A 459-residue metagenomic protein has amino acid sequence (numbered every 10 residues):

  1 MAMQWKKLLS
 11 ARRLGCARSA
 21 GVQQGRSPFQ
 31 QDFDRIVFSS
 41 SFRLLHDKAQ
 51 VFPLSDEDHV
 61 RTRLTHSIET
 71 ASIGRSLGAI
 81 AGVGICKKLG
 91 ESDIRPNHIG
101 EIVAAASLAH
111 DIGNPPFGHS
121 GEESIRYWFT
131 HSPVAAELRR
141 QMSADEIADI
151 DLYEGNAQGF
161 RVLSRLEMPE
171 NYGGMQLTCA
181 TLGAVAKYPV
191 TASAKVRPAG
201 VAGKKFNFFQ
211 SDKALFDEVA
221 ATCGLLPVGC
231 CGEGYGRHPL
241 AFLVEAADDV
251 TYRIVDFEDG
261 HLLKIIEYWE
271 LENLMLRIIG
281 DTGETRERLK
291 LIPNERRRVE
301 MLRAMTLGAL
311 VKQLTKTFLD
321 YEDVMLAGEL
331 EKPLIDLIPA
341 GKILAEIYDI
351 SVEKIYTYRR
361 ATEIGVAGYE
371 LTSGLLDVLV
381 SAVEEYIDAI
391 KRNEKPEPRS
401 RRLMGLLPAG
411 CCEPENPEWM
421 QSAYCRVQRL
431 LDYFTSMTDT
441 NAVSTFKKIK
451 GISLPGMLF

Functional and structural regions predicted by a protein language model:
M1-G25, V37-K48, E57, I68 (+4 more regions): Sequence-structural signature of the catalytic-core scaffold of metal-dependent phosphohydrolases that act on
Q30-R43, D336-I343: Acidic, low-complexity proline/glycine-rich segments
F42-H46, V134, M168-Y172, T191-K195 (+9 more regions): Intrinsically disordered or highly flexible coil/loop and linker segments, enriched in small and charged/polar residues
K48-D58, I350-I355: A short small-residue
R61-L64: Low-complexity, highly charged intrinsically disordered N-terminal segments that act as targeting/localization
E69, F242, A246-D249, T306 (+7 more regions): Charged, amphipathic alpha-helical oligomerization/scaffolding segments
D320-P408: Substrate-recognition/cap regions that form aromatic- and gly/pro-loop-enriched pockets for small-molecule ligands
E397-I452, L458-F459: C-terminal amphipathic alpha-helical interaction region
